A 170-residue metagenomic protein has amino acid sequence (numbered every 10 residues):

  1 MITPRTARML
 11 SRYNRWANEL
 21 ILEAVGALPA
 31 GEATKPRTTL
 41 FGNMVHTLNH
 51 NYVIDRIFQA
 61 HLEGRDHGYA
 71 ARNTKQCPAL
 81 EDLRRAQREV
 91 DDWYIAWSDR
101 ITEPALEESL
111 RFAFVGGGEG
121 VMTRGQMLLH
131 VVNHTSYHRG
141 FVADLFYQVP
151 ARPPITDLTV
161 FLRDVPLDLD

Functional and structural regions predicted by a protein language model:
P4, R8-N73, F114-D170: Short, contiguous alpha-helical
R65-L106: Helix-adjacent hinge/juxtasegments
E103-V115: Carboxylate-rich helix-loop segments that flank metal/cofactor sites and access channels in metalloenzymes
